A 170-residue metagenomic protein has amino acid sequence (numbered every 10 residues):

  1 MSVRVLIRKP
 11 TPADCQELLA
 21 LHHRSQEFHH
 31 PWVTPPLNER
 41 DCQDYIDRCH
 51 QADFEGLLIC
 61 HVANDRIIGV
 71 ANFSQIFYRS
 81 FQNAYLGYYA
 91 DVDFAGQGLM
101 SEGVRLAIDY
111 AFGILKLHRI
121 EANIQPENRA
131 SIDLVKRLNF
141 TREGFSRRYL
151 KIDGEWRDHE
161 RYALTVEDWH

Functional and structural regions predicted by a protein language model:
M1-E17, L21-Q26, C60-H170: Acyl-donor (CoA/ACP) binding surface of acyl/acetyltransferases
E27-I46: Conserved GNAT-fold acetyl-CoA-binding loop/helix
Y45-R48, Y110: A generic secondary-structure signal
D47-L58: A short helix-loop-beta-strand connector motif used in the catalytic cores of GNAT acetyltransferases and, in some
